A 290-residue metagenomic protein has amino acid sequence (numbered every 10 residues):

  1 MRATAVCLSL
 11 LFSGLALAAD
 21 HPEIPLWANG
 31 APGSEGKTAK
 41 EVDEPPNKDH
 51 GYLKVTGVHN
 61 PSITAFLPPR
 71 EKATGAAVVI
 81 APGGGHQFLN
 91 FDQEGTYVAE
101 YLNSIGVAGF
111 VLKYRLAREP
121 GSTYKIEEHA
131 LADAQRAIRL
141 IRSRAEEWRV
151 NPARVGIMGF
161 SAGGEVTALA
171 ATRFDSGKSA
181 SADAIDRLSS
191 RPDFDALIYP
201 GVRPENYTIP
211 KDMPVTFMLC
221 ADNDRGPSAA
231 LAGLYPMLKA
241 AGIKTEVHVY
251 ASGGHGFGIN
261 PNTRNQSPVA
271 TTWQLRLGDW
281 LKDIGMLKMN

Functional and structural regions predicted by a protein language model:
A19-A73: N-terminal cap/lid segment of alpha/beta-hydrolase-fold proteins
H59-S62, R70-A73, V78-Y101: Short, surface-exposed "cap/lid" segments of acyl-processing enzymes
N90-F91, R115-W148, N265-A270: Catalytic nucleophile-loop/oxyanion-hole region of alpha/beta-hydrolase and closely related hydrolase-like folds
F91-V111, Y235-P236: Short amphipathic alpha-helix adjacent to the substrate-entry channel of hydrolases
A132-D212: Primarily recognizes the serine-hydrolase "nucleophile elbow" in alpha/beta-hydrolase and SGNH/GDSL folds
F217-C220: Short beta-strand/loop motif that positions the catalytic acidic residue of the alpha/beta-hydrolase fold
R225-G233: Conserved alpha/beta-hydrolase "acid-adjacent" motif
A241-N290: C-terminal catalytic histidine-bearing segment of alpha/beta-hydrolase fold enzymes
